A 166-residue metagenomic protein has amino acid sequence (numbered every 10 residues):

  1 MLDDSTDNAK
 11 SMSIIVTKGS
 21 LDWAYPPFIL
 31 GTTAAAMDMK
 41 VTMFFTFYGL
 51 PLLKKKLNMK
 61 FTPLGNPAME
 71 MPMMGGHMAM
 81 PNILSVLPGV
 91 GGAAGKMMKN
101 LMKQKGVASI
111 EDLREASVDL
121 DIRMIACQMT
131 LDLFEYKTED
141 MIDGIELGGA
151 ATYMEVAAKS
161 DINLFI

Functional and structural regions predicted by a protein language model:
M1-L2, D7, S11, S160-D161: Polar low-complexity intrinsically disordered regions
I14-A24, L53-K56, L101-K105: Short, glycine-rich nucleotide/cofactor-binding loops
Y25-M37, M43: Histidine-anchored nucleotide/phosphate-binding helix
V41-F47, I125-Q128: Short internal beta-strands
G49-P63: N-terminal beta-loop-helix "entrance" segment that forms/cooperates in small-molecule cofactor or anionic ligand
F61-M102, G106: A glycine-rich helix N-cap at a beta->alpha junction
G91-G148, T152-M154, A158: A charged, amphipathic interaction segment
N163-I166: Short hydrophobic/aromatic patches at helix-to-coil boundaries
